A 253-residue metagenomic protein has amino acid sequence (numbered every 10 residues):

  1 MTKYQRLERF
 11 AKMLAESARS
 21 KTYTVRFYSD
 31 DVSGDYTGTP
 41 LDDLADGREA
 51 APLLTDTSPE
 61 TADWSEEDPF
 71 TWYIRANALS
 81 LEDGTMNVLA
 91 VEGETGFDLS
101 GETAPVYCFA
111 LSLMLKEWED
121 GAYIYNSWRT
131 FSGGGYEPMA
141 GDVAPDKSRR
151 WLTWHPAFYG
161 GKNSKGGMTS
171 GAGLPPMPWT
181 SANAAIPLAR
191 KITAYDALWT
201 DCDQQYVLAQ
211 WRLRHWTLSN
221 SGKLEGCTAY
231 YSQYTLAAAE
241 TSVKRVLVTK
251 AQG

Functional and structural regions predicted by a protein language model:
M1-R19: Enriched but not universal
T2-E8, I74, W128, R190 (+2 more regions): Short, intrinsically disordered low-complexity segments
K3-Y4, S58, T200: Generic detection of intrinsically disordered/low-complexity segments and helix-coil linkers/edges
A11, A18, A45-R48, T57-S58 (+2 more regions): Generic low-complexity, intrinsically disordered sequence content enriched in small uncharged/hydrophobic residues
T22-M114, W118-S170: Short acidic-hydrophobic catalytic motif
G101-A104, S132-G253: Short aromatic-cysteine micro-motif
